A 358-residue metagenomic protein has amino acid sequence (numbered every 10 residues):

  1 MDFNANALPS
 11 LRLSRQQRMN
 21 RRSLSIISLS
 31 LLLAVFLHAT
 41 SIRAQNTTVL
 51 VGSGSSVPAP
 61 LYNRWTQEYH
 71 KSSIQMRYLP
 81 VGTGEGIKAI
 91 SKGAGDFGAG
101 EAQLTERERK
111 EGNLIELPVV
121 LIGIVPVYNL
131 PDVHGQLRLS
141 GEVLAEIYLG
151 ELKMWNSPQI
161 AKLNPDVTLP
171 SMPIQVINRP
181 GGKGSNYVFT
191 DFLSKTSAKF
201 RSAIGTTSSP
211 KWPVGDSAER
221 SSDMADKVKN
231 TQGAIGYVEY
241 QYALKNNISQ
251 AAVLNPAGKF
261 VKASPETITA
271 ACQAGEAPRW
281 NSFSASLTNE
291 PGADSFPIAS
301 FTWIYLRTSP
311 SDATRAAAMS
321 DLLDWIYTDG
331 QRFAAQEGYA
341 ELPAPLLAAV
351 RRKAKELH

Functional and structural regions predicted by a protein language model:
N4-L29: Bacterial N-terminal signal peptides that target proteins for export
A7-P9, F36, S41: Short stretches within intrinsically disordered, low-complexity N-terminal or propeptide regions
R15-Q16, L37, A44: Intrinsically disordered, low-complexity regions enriched in polar/acidic and amide residues
I27-H38: Bacterial N-terminal signal peptides
I42-H358: Flexible loop/hinge segments at secondary-structure junctions
